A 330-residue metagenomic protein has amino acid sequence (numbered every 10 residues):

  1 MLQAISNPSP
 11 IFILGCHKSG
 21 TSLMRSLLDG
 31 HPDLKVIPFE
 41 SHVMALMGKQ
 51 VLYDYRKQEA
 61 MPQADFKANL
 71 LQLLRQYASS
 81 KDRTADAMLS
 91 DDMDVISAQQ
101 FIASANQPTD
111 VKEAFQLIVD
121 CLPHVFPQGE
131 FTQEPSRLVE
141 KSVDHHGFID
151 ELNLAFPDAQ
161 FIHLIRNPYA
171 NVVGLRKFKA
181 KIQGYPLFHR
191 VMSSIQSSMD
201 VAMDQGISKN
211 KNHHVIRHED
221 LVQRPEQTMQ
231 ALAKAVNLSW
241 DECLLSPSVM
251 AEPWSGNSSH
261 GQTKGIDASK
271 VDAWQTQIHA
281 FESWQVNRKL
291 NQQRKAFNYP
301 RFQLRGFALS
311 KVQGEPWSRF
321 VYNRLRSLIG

Functional and structural regions predicted by a protein language model:
M1-F12, I102-A103, P127, K179 (+3 more regions): PAPS-dependent sulfotransferases, especially Golgi type II membrane carbohydrate sulfotransferases
C16: P-loop (Walker A) phosphate-binding loop of NTP-binding proteins
S19: ATP-binding Walker
S22-L34: A conserved segment at the C-terminal end of the G1
K35-P38, H214: Conserved catalytic segments around the Walker B and adjacent sensor/switch elements of P-loop NTPase domains
E40-E140: PAPS-dependent sulfation machinery
K57, K67-D82, D86, I149-L152 (+6 more regions): Anion-recognition interface
F101-L245, V249, P253-G265, Y322-N323: PAPS-dependent sulfotransferase catalytic domain
